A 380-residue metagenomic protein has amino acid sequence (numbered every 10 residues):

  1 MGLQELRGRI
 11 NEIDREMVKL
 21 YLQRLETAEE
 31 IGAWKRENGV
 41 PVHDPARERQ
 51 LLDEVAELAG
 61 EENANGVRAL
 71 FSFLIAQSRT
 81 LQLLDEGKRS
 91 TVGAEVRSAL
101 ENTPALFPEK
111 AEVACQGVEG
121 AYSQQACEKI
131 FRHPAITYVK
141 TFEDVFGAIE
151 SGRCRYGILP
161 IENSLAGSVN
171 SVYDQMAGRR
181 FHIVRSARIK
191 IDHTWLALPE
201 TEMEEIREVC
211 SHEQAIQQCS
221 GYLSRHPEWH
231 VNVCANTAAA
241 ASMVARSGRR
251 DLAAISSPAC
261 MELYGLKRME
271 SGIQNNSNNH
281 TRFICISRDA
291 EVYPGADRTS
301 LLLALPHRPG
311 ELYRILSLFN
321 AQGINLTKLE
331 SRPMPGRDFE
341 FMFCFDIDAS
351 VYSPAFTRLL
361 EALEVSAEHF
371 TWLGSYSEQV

Functional and structural regions predicted by a protein language model:
M1-V380: Domain-level signature for soluble enzymes in the chorismate/prephenate branch of the shikimate pathway
